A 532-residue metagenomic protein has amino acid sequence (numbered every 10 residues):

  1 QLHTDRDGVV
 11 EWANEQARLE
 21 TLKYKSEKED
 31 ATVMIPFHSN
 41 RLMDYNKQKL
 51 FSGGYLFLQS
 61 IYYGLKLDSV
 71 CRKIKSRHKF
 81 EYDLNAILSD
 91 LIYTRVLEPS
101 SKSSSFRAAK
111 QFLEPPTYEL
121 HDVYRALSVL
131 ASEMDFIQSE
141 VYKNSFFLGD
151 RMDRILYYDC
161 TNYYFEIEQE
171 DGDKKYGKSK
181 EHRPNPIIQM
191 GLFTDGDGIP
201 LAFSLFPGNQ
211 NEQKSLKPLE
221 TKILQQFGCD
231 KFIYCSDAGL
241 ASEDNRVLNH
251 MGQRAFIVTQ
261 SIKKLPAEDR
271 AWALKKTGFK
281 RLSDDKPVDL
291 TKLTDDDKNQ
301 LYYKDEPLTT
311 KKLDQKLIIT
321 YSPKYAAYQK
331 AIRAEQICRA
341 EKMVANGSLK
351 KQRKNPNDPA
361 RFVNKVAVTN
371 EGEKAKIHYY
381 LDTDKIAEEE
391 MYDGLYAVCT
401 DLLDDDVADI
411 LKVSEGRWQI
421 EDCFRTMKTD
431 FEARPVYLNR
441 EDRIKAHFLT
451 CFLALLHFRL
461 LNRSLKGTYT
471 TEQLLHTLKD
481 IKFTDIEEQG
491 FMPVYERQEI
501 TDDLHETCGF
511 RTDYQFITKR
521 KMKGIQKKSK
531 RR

Functional and structural regions predicted by a protein language model:
Q1-N85: Conserved glycine(s) in the ABC-transporter nucleotide-binding domain "signature"
V10, L42-Y45, L65-R532: Anion-binding and metal-coordination hotspots
